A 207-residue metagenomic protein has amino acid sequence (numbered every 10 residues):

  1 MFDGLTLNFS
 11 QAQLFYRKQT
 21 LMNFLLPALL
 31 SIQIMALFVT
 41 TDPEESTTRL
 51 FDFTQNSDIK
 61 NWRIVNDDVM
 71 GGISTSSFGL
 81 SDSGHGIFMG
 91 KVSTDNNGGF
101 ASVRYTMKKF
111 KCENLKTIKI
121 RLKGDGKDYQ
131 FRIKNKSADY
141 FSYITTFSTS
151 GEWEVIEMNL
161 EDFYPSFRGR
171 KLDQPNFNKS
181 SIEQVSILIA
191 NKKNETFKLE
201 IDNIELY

Functional and structural regions predicted by a protein language model:
F2, R17-P27: Positively charged n-region of N-terminal signal peptides that target proteins for export
F2-L5, F9, A36-Y207: Beta-rich carbohydrate-recognition modules and glycan-binding surfaces
F9-S10, F24: Residue-level detector of alpha-helix boundary/anchor positions
Q11-Q19, Q33: Low-complexity, intrinsically disordered or signal/transmembrane-proximal segments
P27-A36: Bacterial N-terminal signal peptides
